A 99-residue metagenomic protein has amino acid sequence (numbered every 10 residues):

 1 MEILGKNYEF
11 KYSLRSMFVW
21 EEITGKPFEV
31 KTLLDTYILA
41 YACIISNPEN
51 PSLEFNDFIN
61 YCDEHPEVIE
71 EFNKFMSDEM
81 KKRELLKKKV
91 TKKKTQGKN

Functional and structural regions predicted by a protein language model:
M1-K6, L14-K31, I38, S46-N99: Charged interaction scaffolds used for protein-protein
